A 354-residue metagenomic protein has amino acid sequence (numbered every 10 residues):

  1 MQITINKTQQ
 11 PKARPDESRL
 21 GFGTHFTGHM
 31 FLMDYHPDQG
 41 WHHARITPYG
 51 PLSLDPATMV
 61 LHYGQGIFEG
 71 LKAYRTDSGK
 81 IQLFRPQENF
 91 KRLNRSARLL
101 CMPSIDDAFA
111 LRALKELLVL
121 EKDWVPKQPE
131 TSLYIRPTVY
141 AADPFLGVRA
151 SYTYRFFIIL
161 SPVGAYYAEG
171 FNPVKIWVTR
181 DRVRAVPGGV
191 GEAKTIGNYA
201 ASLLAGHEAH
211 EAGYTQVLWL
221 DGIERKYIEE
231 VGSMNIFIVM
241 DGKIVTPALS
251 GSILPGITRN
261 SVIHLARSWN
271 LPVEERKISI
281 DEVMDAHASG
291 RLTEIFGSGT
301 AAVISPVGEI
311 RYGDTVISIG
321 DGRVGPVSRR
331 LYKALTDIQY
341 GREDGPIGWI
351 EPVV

Functional and structural regions predicted by a protein language model:
M1-D55, L61: Intrinsically disordered, low-complexity, positively charged segments
M1-E17, H25, G164, I176 (+2 more regions): Conserved catalytic-core subdomain
K12, D16-R19, P86-F90, N94-A212 (+1 more regions): Extended Lys/Arg-rich, glycine-bearing segments that form polyanion-binding/interaction patches within enzyme domains
T24-L32, I46-P48, M59, P173-L220 (+1 more regions): Active-site-adjacent loop/helix segments that line or gate small-molecule/cofactor pockets in enzymes
G28-M30, F68, T153-R155, P173-V174 (+2 more regions): Short glycine-rich loop/turn motifs
D34-G40, I67, Y74-G79, P86 (+5 more regions): Short acidic-glycine loop/turn motifs at beta-strand connectors
D55-K72, A301-S305: Conserved phosphate/anionic-ligand binding catalytic regions in large, soluble enzymes, centered on
